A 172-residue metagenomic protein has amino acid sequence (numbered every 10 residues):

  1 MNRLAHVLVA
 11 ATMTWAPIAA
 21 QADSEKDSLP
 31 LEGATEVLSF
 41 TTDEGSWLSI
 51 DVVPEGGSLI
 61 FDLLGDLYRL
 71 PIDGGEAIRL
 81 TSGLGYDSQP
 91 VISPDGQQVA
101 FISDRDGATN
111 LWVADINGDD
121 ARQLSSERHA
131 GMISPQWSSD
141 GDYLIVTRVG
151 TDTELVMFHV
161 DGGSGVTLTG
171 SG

Functional and structural regions predicted by a protein language model:
N2-A10: Sec-dependent signal peptide recognition, specifically the positively charged N-region followed immediately by
A10-A19: Hydrophobic h-region of N-terminal signal peptides that target proteins for export in Gram-negative bacteria
A20-G172: Sequence signature of WD/YWTD-type beta-propeller architectures
